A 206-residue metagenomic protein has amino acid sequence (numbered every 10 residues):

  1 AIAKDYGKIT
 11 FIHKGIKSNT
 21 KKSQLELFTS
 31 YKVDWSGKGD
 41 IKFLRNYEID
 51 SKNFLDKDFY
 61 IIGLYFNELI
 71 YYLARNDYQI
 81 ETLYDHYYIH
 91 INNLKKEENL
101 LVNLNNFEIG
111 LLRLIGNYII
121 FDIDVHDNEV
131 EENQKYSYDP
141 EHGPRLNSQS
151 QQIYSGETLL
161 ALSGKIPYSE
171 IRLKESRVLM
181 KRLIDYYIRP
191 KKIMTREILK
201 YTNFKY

Functional and structural regions predicted by a protein language model:
I2-Y206: Non-catalytic alpha-helical scaffolds and adjoining flexible linkers that form interface surfaces for assembly
